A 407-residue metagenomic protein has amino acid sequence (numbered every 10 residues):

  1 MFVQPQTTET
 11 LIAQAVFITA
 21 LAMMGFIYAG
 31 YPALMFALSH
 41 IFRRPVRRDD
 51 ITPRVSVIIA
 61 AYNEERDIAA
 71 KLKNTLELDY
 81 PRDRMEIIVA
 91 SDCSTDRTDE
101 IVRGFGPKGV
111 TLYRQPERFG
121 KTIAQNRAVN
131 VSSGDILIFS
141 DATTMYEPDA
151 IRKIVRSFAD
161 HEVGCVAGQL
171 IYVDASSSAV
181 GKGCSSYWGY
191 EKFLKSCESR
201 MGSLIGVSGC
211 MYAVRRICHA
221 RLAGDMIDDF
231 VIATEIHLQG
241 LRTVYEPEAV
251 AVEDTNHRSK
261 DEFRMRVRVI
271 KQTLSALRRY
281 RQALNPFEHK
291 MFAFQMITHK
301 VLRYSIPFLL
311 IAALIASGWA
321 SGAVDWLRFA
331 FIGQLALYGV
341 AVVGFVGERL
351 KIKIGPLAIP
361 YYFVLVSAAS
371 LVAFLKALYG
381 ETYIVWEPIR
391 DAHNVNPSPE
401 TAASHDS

Functional and structural regions predicted by a protein language model:
M1-I51, S199: N-terminal membrane-anchoring/stem segments of glycan-assembly enzymes
A37, F42, D49, E253 (+1 more regions): Membrane-embedded multi-pass helical conduit in multi-pass membrane proteins, especially envelope-biosynthetic
K73-R84: Short, acidic, metal-binding catalytic loop of nucleotide-sugar glycosyltransferases
P81, S91-E100, E117, T144: A conserved acidic beta->alpha catalytic loop
M85-I88, D99-V131, K182, W188 (+1 more regions): Conserved donor nucleotide-binding strand/loop of the catalytic core
P107, F158-E191, G224, D228 (+3 more regions): Catalytic donor/gating beta->alpha subdomain of glycosyltransferases that bind UDP-sugars
T122-A124, N130, P148-M226, A358 (+1 more regions): Long helical/loop segments within the catalytic core of UDP-sugar-dependent glycosyltransferases, especially the large
L137: Short aromatic/hydrophobic "clamp" motif used to bind/position activated sugar donors
